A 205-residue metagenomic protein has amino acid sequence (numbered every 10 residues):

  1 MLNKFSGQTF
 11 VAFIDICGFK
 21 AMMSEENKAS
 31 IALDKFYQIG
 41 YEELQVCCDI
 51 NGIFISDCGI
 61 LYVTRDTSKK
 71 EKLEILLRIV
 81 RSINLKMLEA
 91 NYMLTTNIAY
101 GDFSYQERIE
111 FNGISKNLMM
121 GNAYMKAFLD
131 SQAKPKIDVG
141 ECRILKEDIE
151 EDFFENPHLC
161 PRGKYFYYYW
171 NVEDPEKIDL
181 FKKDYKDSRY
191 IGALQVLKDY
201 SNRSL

Functional and structural regions predicted by a protein language model:
M1, P135-L205: Intrinsically disordered, glycine/charged-rich C-terminal tails and inter-domain linkers that flank nucleotidyl cyclase
M1-L85, E89: Catalytic NTP-binding/metal-coordinating core of nucleotidyl cyclase/transferase enzymes
G18-A21, Y105, Q132: Active-site micro-motifs of SAM-dependent methyltransferase domains
I53, D57-L61, Y92-R108: A short glycine-enriched loop-to-beta-strand structural element that forms part of the catalytic core of nucleotide
S82-N97, L129, A133-D138: Aromatic- and glycine-enriched beta-alpha-beta binding-site module
Y100, N122-K146: Catalytic/regulatory signature loops of cyclic-dinucleotide turnover enzymes and related class III nucleotidyl cyclases
E110-M119: Short helix/strand-bridging catalytic loops that position acidic/His residues to coordinate divalent metals and engage
K116, K126, I149: Catalytic "initiation/cleavage/transfer" segments centered on a nucleophilic residue and adjacent nucleic-acid-engaging
